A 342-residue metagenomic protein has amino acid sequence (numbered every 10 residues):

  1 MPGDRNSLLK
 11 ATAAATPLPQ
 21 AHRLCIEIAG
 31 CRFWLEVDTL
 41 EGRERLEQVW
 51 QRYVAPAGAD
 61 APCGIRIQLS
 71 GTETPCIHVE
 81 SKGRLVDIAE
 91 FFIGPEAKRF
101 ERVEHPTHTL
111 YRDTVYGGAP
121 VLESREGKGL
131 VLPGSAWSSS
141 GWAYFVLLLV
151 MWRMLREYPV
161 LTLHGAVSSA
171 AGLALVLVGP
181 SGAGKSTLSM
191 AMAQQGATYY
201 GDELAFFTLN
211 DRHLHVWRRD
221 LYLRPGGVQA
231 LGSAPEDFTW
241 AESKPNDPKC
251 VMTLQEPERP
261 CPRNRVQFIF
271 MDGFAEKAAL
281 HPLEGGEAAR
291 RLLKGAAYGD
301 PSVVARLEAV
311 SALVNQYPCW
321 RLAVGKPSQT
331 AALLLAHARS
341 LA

Functional and structural regions predicted by a protein language model:
M1-S181, Q194-Q195, A205-A342: A noncatalytic interaction/capping subdomain that flanks phosphate/NTP-handling catalytic cores
K185: Conserved lysine of the Walker
L188-S189: Post-Walker A alpha-helix
T198: Residue-level detector of anion-binding/catalytic polar loops
D202: Active-site flanking residues adjacent to catalytic metal/cofactor-binding acidic residues
